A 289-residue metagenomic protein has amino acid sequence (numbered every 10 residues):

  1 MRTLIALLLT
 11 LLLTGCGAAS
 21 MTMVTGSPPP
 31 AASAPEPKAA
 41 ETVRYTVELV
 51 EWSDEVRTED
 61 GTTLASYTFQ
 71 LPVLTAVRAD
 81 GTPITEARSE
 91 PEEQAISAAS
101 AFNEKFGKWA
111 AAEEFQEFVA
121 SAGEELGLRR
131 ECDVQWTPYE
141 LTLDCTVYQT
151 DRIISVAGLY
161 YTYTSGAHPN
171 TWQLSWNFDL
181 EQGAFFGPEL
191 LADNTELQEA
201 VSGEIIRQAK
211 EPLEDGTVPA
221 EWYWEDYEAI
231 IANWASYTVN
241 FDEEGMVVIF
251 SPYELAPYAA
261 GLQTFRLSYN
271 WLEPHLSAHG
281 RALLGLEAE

Functional and structural regions predicted by a protein language model:
M1-L7: Sec-dependent signal peptide recognition, specifically the positively charged N-region followed immediately by
L8-T10, D54: Exposed boundary/loop context
L12-G15: C-terminal motif of bacterial Sec signal peptides marking the signal peptidase cleavage site
G17-E289: Compositionally biased intrinsically disordered regions enriched in Thr/Gly
